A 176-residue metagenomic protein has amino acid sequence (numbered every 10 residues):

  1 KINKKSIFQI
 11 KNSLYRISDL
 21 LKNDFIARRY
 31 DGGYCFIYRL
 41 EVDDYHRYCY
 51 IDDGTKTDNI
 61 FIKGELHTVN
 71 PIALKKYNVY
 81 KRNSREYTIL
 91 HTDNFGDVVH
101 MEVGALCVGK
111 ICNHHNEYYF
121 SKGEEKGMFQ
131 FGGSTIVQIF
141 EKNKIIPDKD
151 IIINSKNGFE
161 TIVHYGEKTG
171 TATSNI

Functional and structural regions predicted by a protein language model:
K1-I176: Contiguous, well-folded functional domains in the mature portion of proteins
